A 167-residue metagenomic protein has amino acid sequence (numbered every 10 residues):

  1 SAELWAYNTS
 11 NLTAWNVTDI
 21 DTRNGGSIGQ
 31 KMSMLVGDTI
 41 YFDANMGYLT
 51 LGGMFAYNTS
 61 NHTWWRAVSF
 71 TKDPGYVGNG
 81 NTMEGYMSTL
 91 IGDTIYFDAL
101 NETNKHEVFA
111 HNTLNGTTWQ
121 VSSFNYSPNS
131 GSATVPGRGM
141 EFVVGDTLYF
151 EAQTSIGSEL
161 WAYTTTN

Functional and structural regions predicted by a protein language model:
S1-N167: Feature 14080 marks short, conserved micro-sites in well-ordered regions that are central to protein function
